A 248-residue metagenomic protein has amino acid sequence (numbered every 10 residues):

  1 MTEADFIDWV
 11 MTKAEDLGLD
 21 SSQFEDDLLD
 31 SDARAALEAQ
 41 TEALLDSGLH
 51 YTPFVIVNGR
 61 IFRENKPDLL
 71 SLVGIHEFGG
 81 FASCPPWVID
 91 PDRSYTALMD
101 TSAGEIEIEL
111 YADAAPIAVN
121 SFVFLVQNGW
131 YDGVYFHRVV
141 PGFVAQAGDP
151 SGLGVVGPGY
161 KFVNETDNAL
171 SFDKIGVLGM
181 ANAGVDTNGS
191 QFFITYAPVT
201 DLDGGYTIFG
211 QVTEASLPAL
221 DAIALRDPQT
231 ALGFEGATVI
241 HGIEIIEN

Functional and structural regions predicted by a protein language model:
M1-I7: Short acidic alpha-helix initiation/capping motifs at coil-to-helix transition points, especially at protein N-termini
D5, L28, D32, A114 (+1 more regions): Short beta->alpha linker loops
I7-V88: C-terminal cap of thioredoxin/glutaredoxin-like
A43, V57-N248: Cyclophilin-like peptidyl-prolyl cis-trans isomerases
